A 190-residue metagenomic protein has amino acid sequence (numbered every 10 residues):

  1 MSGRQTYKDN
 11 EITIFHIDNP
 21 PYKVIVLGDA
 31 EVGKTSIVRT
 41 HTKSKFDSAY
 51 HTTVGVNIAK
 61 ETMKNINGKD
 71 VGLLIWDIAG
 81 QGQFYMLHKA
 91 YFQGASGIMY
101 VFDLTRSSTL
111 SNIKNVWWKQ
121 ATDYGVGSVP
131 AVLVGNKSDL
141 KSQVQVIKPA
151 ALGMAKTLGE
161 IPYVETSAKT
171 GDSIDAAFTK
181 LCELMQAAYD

Functional and structural regions predicted by a protein language model:
M1-D190: TRAFAC-class small GTPase G-domain
